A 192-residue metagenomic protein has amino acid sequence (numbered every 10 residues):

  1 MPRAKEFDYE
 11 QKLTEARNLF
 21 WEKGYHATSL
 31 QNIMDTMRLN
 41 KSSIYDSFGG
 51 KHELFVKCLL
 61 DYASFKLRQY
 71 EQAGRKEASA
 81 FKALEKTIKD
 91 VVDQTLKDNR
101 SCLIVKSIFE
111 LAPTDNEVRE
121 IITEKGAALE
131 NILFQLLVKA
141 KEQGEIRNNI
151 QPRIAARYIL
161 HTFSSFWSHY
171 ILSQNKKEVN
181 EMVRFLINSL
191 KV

Functional and structural regions predicted by a protein language model:
M1-F7: N-terminal intrinsically disordered/low-complexity leader segments
D8-R17, I33, C58-Y62, K66 (+1 more regions): Generic hydrophobic, amphipathic alpha-helix propensity
Q11, L19-E53, K57: Helix-turn-helix
K57, E71-R100, P152-I159: Hydrophobic alpha-helical connector segments
A83, L96-E117: Amphipathic alpha-helical segments used for helix-helix packing
K86-D90, Q94, N131, Q135-K139 (+1 more regions): C-terminal peripheral helix-coil segments that are non-catalytic and often amphipathic
K97, N116-E142, I154: Amphipathic alpha-helical packing segments from all-alpha helical-bundle domains
N148-S168, M182-S189: Hydrophobic alpha-helical segments that form the core of small-molecule binding pockets and/or dimer interfaces
